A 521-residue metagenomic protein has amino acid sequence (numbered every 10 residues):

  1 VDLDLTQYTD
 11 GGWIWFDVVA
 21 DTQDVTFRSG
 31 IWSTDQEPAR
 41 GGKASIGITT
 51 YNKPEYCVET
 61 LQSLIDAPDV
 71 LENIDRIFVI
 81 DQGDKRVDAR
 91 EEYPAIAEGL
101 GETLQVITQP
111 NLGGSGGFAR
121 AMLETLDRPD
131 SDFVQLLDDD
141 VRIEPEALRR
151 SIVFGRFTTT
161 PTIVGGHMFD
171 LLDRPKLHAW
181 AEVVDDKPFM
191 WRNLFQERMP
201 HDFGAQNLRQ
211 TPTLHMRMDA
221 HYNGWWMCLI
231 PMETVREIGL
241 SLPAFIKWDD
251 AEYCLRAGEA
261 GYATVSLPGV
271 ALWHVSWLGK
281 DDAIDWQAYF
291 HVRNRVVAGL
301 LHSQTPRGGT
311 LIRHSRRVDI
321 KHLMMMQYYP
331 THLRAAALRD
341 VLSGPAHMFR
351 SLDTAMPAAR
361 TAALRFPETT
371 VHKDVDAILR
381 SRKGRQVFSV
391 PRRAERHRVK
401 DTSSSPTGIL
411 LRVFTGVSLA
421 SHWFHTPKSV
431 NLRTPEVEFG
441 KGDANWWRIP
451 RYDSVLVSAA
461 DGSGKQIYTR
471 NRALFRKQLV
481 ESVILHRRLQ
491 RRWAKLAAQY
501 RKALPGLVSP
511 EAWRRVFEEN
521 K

Functional and structural regions predicted by a protein language model:
V1-Q62, K521: N-proximal low-complexity "stem/linker" segments adjacent to membrane-targeting elements
V1-W15, A20, R293-K521: Terminal low-complexity segments of carbohydrate-biosynthetic enzymes
K43-S45, R76, E252: Cell-envelope/extracellular polymer assembly enzymes that use nucleotide-activated donors
L64-I107: Acidic donor-binding segment of Leloir-type glycosyltransferases
P129-R142: Short beta-strand-to-loop acidic/aromatic patch adjacent to the donor-nucleotide binding site
E146-L194: Conserved donor NDP-sugar-binding/catalytic core segment of glycosyltransferases
Q196-M227, D281: A recurrent flexible, glycine/aromatic-enriched loop bordering the glycosyltransferase active site that acts as
N223-M227, M232, R236-L255, G261-L267 (+1 more regions): Donor nucleotide-sugar recognition loop
